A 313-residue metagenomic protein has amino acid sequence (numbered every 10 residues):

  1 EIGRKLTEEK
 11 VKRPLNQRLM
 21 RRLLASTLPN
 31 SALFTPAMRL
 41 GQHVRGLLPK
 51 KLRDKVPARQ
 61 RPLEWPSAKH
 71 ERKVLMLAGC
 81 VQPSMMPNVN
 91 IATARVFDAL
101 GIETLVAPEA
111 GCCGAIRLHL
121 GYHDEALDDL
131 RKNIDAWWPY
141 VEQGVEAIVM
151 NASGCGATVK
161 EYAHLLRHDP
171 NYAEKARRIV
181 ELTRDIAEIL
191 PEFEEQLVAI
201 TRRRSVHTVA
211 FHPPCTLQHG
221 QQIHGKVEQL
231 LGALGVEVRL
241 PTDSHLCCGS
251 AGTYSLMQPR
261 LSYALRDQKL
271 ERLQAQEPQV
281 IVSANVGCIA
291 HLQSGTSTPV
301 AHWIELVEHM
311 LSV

Functional and structural regions predicted by a protein language model:
E1-V313: Iron-sulfur cluster-binding electron-transfer modules in prokaryotic oxidoreductases
